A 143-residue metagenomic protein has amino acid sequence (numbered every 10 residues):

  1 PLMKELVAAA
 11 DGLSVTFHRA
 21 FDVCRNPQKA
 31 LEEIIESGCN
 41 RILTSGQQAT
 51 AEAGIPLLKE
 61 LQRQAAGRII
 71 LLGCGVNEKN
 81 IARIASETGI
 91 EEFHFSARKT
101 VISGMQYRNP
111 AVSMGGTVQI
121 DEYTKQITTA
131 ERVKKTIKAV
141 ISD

Functional and structural regions predicted by a protein language model:
P1-L6, V23-S37, L61-I70, V76-F95 (+1 more regions): Catalytic cores of alpha/beta
P1-R19, I55-E78, G116-D143: Alpha-helix-loop-beta-strand connector modules within alpha/beta enzyme cores
H18-V23, Q48-A49: Short histidine/acidic/glycine/proline-rich micro-motifs that form metal- and phosphate-coordinating active-site loops
R25-N26, T50-A53, T128: Short secondary-structure boundary/capping elements
E36-R41, T117-V118: A polyampholytic, Gly/Pro-enriched intrinsically disordered region
C39-E52, T88-P110: Glycine-rich phosphate-binding active-site loops on the catalytic face of alpha/beta enzymes
P56, A82-A85, Q106-Y107: Short amphipathic alpha-helical segments
I102-T124: Short, flexible, glycine-rich and Lys/Arg-enriched loop motifs at helix boundaries that contact anionic partners
